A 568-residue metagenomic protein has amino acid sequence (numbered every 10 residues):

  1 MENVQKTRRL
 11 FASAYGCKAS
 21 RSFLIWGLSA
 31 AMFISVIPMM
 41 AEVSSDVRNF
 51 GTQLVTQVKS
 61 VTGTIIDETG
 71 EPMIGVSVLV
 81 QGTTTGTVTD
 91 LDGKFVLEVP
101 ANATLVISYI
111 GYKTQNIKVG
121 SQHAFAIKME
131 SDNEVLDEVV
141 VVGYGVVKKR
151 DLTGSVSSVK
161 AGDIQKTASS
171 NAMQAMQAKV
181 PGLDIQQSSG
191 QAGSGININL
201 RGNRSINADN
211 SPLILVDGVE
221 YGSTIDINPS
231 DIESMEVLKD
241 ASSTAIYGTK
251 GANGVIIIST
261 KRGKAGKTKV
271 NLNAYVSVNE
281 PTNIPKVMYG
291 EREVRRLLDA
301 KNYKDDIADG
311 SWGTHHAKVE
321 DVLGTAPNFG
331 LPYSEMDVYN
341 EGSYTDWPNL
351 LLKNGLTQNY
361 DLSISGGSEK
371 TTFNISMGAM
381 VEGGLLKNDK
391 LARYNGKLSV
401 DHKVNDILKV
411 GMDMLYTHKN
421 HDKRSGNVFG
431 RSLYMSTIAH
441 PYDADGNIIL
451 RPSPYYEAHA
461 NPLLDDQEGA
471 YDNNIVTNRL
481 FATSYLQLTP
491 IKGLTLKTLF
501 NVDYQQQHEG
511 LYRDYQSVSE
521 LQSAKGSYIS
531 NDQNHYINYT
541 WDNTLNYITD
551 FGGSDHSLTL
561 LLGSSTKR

Functional and structural regions predicted by a protein language model:
M1-K397, H402, K409-G411, F481-A482: Short, small/polar-rich motifs associated with maturation and membrane association, primarily at protein termini
K264-S343, G384-L391, N395-F481, K497-L499 (+1 more regions): Surface-exposed loop/interface segments of Gram-negative outer-membrane beta-barrel transport/assembly proteins
T489: A short, polar/charged loop-to-alpha-helix boundary motif
G493: Active-site and adjacent substrate-binding regions of carbohydrate-active enzymes
